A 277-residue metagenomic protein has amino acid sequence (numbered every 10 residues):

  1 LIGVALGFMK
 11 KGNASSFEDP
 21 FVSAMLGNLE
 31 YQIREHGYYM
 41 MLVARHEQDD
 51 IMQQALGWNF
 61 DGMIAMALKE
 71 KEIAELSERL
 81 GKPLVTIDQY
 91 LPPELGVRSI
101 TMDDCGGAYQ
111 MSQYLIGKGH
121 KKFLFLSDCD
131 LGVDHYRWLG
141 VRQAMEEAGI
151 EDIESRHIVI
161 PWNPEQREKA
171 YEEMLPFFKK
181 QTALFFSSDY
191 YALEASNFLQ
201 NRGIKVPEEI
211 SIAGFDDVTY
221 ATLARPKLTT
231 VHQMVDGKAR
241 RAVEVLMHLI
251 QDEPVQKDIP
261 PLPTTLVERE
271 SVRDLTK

Functional and structural regions predicted by a protein language model:
L1-Q113, E173-K179, Y190: Alpha-helical recognition/docking segments in bacterial nutrient-uptake and carbohydrate-utilization systems
I2-A5, L124, F185, A213: Short, well-ordered beta-strand segments
K11-S23, L42-D50, Q89, I100-Q110 (+5 more regions): Hinge/beta->alpha junction and helix N-cap segments in small-molecule ligand-binding domains
E35-H36, M145-D152, K179, N201-V206: Short helix-capping segments at alpha-helix termini
D61, H120-K122, T182: Short acidic/polar active-site loop segments enriched in Thr and Asp
E75-K82, R142-Q143, A195-I204: Glycosyltransferases and closely related glycan-assembly transferases that use nucleotide-activated donors
K121-K122, D152-R156, V206-I212: Short acidic capping loops at alpha-helix termini that bridge into adjacent secondary structure
Y171-K277: Flexible loop/turn connectors
